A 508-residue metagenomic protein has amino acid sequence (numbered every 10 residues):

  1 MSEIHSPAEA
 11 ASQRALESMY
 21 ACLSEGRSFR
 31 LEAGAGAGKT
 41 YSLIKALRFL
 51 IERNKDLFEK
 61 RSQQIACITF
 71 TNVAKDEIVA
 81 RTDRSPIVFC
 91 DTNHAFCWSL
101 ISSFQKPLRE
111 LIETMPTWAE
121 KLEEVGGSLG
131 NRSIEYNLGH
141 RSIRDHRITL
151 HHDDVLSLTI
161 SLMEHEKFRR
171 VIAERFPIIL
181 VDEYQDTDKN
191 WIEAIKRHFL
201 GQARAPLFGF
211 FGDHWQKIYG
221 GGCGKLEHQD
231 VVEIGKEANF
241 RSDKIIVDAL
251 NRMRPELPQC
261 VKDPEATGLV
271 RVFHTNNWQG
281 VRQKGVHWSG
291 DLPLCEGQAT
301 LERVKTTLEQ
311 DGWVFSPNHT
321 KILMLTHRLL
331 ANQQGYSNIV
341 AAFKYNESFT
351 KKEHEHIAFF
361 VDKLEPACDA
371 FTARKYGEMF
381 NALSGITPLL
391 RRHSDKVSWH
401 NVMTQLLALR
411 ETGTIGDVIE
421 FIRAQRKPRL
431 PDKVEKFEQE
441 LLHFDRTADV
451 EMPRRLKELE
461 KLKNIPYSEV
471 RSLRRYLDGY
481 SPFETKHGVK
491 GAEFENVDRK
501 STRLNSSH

Functional and structural regions predicted by a protein language model:
M1-S506: The feature marks helicase ATPase cores and/or their adjacent C-terminal helical subdomains in SF1/SF2/AAA+ helicases
